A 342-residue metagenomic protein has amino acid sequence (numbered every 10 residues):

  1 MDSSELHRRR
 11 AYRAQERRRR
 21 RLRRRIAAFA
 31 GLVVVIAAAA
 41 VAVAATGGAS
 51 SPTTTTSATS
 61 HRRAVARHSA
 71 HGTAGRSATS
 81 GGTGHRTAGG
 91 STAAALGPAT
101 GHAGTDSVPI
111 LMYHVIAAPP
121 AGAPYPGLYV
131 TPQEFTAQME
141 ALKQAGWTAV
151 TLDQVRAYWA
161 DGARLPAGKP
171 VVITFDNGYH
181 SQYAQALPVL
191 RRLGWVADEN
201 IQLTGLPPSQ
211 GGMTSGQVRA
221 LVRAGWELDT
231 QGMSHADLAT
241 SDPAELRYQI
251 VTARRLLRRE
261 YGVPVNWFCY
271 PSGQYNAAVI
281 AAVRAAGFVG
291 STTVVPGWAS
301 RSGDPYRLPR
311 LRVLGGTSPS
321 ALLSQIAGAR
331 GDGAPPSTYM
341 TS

Functional and structural regions predicted by a protein language model:
M1-R24: Terminal targeting segments of Actinobacterial cell-envelope proteins
F29-A40: Hydrophobic membrane-insertion alpha-helices, especially the h-region of bacterial N-terminal signal peptides
A38-R62: C-terminal region of N-terminal signal peptides and the immediate post-cleavage residues of exported proteins
T54-H85: Juxtamembrane proline-rich low-complexity "stalk" or linker regions positioned immediately after a signal peptide
S80, G84-T174, Y179-Y183, G216-R219 (+3 more regions): C-terminal active-site subregion of NodB/CE4 polysaccharide deacetylases
Y183-L203: A short alpha/beta connector and helix-capping loop motif
N200, Q231, S291-T293: Short beta-strand and adjacent tight-turn residues that come in two discontinuous sequence segments and form the edges
L206-G211: Active-site glycine- and acidic-residue-rich loops that bind and position anionic ligands or nucleotide-like cofactors
